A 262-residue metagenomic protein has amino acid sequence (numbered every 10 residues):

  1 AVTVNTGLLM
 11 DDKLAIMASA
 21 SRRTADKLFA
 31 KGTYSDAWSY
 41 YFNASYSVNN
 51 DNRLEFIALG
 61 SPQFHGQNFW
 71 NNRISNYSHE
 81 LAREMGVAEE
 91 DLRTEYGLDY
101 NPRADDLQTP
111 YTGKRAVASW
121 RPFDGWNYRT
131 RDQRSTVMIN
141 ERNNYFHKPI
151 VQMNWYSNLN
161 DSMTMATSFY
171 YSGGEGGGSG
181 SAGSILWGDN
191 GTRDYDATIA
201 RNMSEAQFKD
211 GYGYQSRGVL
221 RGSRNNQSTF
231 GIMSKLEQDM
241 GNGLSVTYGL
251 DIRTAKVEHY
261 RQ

Functional and structural regions predicted by a protein language model:
A1-A25, F29-F69, Y77-T109, N154: Transmembrane beta-barrel wall of Gram-negative outer-membrane proteins
T3-V4, K13-M17, G113-R115, G125-Y128 (+1 more regions): A broad, low-specificity signal for short, low-complexity segments enriched in glycine/proline and polar/charged
N5, D11, N43, N49-N52 (+11 more regions): Detector for Asparagine
N5-D12, R23, V117-R121, Q133-S135 (+2 more regions): Short, functional N-terminal and low-complexity linear motifs
R23-N49, N68-F69, R121-Y156, R217-G231: Outer-membrane beta-barrel proteins
Y34, Y40-Y41, Y46, W70 (+13 more regions): Sequence-level detector for tyrosine residue identity
L54-F123, S172-Q207, H259-Q262: A surface-exposed, glycine/aromatic-enriched loop/edge motif typical of exported proteins
F146-Q262: Face-selective signature of the C-terminal outer-membrane beta-barrel domain
